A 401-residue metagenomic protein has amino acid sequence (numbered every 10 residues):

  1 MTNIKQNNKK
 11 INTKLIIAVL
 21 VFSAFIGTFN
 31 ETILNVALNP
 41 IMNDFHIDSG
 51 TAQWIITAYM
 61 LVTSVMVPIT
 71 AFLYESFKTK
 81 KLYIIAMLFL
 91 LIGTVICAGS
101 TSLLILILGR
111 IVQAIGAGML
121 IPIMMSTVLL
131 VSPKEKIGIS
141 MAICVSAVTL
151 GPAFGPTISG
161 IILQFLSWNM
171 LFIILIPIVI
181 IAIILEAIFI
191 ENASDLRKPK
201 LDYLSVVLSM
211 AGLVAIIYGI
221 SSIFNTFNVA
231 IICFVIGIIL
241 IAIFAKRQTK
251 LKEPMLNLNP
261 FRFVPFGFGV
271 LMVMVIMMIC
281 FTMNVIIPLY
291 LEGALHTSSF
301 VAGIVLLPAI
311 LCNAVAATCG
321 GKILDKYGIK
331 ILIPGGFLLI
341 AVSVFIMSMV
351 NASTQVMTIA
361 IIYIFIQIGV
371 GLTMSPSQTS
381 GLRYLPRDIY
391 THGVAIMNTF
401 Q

Functional and structural regions predicted by a protein language model:
M1-K9: Short, Lys/Arg-rich, polar N-terminal cytosolic tail immediately upstream of the first transmembrane signal-anchor
N8-I16, D202-L204: N-terminal membrane topogenic signal
T13-F29, L34-L38, F45, S49-G50 (+14 more regions): 12-transmembrane solute porter fold
M60, V67-L204: Helix-loop-helix hairpins in multi-pass membrane proteins, especially solute transporters
V95-I96, I161, V214, Y218 (+2 more regions): Alpha-helical transmembrane segments of multipass membrane proteins
G99-S102, F224-N228: Transmembrane helix interruption/hinge and helix-loop junction motifs
I176-D195, M210-S222, I236-L251: C-terminal membrane-cytosol helix-exit motif in multi-pass small-molecule transporters
A182, S205-I217, G335-S343: Hydrophobic membrane-spanning alpha-helices of multi-pass integral membrane proteins
